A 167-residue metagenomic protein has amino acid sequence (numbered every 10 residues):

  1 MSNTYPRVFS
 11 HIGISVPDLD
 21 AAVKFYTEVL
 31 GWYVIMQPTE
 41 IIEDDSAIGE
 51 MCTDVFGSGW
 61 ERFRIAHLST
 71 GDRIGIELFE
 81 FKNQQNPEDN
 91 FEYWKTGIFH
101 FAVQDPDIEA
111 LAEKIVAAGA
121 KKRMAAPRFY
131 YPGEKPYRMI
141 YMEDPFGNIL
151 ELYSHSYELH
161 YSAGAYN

Functional and structural regions predicted by a protein language model:
S2-Y5, I14, Q37, I76 (+1 more regions): Vicinal oxygen chelate
R7-H11, F63, T96-I98, Y137: Short, solvent-exposed beta-strand edge segments and adjacent coil->beta transition regions
H11, H67, G75-E77, H100: Structural preference for beta-strand elements that scaffold enzyme active sites
S15-R73, A117, G133-K135: Core segments of cupin and vicinal oxygen chelate
I42, N83, S156-L159: A short acidic/small-residue loop/turn micro-motif
G49-E50, E92-T96, N167: Short glycine/proline- and charge-enriched loop/turn segments that cap or connect secondary-structure elements
G71, F79-F81, H155: Generic beta-structure capping elements
K82, N86-D89, Y93-T96, A126: C-terminal/domain-terminus segments
